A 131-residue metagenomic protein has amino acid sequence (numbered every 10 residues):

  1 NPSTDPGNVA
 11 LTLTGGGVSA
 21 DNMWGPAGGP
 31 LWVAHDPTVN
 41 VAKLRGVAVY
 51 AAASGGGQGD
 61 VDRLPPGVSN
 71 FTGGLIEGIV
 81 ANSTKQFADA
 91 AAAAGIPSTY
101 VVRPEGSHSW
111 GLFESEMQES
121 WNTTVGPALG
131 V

Functional and structural regions predicted by a protein language model:
P2-K85, D89-A90: The feature captures the conserved acid-bearing segment of alpha/beta-hydrolase catalytic domains
G78-V131: C-terminal catalytic histidine-bearing segment of alpha/beta-hydrolase fold enzymes
